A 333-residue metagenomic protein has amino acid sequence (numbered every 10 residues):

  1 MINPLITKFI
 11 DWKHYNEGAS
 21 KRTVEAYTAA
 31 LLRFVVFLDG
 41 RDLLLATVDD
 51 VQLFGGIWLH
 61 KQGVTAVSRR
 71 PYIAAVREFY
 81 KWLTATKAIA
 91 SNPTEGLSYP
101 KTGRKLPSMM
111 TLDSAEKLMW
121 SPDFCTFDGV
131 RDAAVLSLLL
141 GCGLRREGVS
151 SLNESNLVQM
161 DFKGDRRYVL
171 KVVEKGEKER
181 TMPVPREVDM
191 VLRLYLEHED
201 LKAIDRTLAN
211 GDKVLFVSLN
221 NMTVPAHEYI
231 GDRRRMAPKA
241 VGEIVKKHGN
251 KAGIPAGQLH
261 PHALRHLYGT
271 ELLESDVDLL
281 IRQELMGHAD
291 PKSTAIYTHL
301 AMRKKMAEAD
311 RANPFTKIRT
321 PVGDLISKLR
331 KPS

Functional and structural regions predicted by a protein language model:
M1-S333: Conserved catalytic core of the tyrosine transesterase superfamily
